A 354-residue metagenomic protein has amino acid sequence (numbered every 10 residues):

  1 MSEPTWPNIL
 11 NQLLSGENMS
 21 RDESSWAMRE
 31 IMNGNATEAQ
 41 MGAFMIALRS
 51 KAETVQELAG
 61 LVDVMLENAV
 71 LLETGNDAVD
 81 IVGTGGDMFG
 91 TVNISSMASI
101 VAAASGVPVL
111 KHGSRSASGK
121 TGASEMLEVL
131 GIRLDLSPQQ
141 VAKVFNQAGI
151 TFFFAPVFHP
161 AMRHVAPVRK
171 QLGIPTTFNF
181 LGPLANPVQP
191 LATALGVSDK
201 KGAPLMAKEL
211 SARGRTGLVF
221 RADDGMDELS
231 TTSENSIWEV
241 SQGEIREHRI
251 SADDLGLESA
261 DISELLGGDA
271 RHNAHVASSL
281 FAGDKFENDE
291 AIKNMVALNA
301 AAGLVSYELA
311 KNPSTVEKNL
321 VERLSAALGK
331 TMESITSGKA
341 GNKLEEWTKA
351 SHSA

Functional and structural regions predicted by a protein language model:
S2-P4, N11-Q56, L66-T74, M295 (+1 more regions): N-terminal glycine-rich anion-binding loops that anchor highly charged ligand groups
S2-S15, V79-T84, L110: N-terminal small/glycine-rich loop or linker at the start of catalytic domains across soluble metabolic enzymes
E3-T5, Q12, M19, E67-V70 (+4 more regions): Glycine-rich anion-binding loops and their surrounding alpha/beta cores
I31, R49-K51, G85-F89, S116-S118 (+2 more regions): Short, small-residue-enriched loops and turns at beta-alpha junctions that line or gate enzyme active sites
Q40-M41, L110-H112, V219-F220: Short beta-strand segments at enzyme active-site cores
M45, V92-A148: A glycine-rich phosphate/pyrophosphate-binding beta-strand-loop-alpha-helix module
A52-G113, A117: Active-site cofactor/substrate anionic-group-binding motifs, chiefly glycine- and Lys/Arg-rich phosphate-binding loops
